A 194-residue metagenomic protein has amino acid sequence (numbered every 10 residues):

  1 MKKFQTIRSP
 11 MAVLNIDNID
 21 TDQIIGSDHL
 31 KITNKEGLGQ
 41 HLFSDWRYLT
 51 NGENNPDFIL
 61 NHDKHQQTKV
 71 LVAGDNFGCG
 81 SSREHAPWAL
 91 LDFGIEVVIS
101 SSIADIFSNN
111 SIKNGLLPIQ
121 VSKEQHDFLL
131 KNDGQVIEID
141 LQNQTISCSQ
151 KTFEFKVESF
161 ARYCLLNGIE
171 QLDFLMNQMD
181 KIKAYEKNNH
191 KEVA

Functional and structural regions predicted by a protein language model:
M1-K31, G168-A194: N-terminal, positively charged, Ser/Thr/Ala/Gly-biased leader segments that form transit/presequence-like amphipathic
F4-I7, K35, N132, C148-Q150: A generic structural signal for short, non-catalytic loop/turn and secondary-structure boundary residues
N15, G74, Q150: Pocket-edge structural micro-motifs
I25, K31-G134, L141: Feature captures the catalytic cores and cofactor-binding loops of soluble hydro-lyases/lyases that act on carboxylate
L116-V193: Acidic, glycine-rich flexible loop/linker segments
